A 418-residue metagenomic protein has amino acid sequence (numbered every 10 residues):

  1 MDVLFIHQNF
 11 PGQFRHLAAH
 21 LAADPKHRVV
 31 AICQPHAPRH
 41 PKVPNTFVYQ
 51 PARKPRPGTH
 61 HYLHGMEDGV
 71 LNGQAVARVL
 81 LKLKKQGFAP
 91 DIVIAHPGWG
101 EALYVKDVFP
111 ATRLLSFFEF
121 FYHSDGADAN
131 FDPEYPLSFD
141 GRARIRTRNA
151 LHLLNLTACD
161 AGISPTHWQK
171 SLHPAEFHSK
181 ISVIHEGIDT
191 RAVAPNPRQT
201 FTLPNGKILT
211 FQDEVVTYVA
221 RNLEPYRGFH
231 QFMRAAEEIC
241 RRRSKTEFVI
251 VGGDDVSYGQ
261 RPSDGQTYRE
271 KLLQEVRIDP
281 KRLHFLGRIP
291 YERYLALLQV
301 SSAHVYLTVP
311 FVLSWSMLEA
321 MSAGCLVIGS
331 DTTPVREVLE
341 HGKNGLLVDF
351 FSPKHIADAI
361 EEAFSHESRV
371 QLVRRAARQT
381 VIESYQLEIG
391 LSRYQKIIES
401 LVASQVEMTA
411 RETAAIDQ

Functional and structural regions predicted by a protein language model:
R53-L63, T112-A150, R191-N196, T200-T202 (+2 more regions): Acceptor-binding helix/loop patch of EC 2.4 sugar-transfer enzymes, predominantly nucleotide-sugar-dependent
W168, G187: Carbohydrate-associated surface elements
T202-R227, M233-E238, F248-V249: Conserved donor-binding/catalytic core segment of Leloir-type glycosyltransferases
V256, R261-R288, E292: Nucleotide-activated donor-binding/catalytic signature segment of Leloir-type glycosyltransferases, i.e., the conserved
V309: Aromatic "clamp/platform" in nucleotide-sugar-dependent glycosyltransferases that forms part of the donor/acceptor
L326-G329: Short hydrophobic beta-strand element within catalytic cores of glycosyltransferases and related nucleotide-activated
H341-G342, L346-P353, E362-E367: Conserved acidic donor-binding segment of nucleotide-sugar-dependent glycosyltransferases
E362, R369-S384, G390-K396: A short, well-ordered alpha-helix in the C-terminal region of glycosyltransferases
